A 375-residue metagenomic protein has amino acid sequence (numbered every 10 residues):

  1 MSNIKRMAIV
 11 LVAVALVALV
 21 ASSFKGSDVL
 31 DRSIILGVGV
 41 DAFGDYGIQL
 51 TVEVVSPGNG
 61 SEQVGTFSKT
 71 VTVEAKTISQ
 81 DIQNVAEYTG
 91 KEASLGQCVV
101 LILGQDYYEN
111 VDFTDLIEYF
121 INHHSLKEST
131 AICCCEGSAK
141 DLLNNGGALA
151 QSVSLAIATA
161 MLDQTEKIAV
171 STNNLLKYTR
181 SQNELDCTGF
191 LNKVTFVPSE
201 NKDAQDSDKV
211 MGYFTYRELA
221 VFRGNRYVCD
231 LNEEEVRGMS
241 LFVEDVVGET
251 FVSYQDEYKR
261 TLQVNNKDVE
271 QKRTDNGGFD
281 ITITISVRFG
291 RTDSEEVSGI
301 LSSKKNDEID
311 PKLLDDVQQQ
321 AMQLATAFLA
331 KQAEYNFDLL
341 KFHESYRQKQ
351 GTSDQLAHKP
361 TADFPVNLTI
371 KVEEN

Functional and structural regions predicted by a protein language model:
S2-N375: Membrane-proximal alpha-helical signals and transmembrane carboxylates
